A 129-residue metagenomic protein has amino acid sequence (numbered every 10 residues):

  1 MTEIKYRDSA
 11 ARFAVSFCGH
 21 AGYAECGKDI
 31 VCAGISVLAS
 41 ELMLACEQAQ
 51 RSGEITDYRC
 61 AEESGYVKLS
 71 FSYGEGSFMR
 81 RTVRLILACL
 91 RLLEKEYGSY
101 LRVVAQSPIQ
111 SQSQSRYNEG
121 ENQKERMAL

Functional and structural regions predicted by a protein language model:
M1-I30, M43-P108, Q114-L129: N-terminal intrinsically disordered, cationic/polar leader segments that include organellar targeting peptides
